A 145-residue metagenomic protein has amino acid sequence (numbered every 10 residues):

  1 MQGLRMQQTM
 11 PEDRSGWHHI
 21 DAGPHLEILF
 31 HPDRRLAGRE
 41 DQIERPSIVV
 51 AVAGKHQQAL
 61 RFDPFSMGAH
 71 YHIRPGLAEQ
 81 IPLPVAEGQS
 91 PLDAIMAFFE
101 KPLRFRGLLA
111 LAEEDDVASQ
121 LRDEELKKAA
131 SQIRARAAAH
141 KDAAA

Functional and structural regions predicted by a protein language model:
M1, W17-I20, I48-V50, I81 (+1 more regions): Extended hydrophobic/Leu-rich segments
M1-I43: Negatively charged, low-complexity tracts enriched in Asp/Glu with abundant Ser/Thr
P32-R34, G38-E40, A53-G54, Q58 (+2 more regions): Surface-exposed extracytoplasmic segments
I43-V85: Acidic, aromatic-enriched beta-alpha/helix-loop junctions
E79-V117: Compositionally biased, intrinsically disordered linkers/stalks adjacent to structured regions
K101-A145: C-terminal charged interaction modules
